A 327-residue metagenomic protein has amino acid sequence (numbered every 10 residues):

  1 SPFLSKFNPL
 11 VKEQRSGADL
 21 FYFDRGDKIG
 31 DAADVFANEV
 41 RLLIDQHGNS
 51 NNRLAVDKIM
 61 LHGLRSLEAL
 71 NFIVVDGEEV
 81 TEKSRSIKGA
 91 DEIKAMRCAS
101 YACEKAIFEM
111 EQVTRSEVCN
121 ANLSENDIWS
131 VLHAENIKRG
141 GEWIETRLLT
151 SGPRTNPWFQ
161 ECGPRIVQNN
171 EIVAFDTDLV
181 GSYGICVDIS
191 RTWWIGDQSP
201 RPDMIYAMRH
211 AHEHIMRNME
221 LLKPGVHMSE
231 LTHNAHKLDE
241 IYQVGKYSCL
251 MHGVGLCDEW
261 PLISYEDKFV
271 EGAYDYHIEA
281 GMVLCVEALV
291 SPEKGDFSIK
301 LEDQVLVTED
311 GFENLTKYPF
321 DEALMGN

Functional and structural regions predicted by a protein language model:
S1-N327: Active-site neighborhoods and metal-handling regions in enzymes and metal-associated proteins
